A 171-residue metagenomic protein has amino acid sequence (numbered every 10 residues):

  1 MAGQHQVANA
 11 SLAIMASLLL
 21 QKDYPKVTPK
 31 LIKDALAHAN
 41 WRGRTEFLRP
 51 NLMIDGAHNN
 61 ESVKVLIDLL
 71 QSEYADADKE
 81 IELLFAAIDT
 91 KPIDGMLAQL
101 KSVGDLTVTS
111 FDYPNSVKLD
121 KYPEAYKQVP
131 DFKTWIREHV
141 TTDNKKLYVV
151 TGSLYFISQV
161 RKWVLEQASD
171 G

Functional and structural regions predicted by a protein language model:
M1-D105: Nucleotide phosphate-binding/pyrophosphate-handling subdomain across enzymes that bind or process nucleotide phosphates
I93-V149: C-terminal helical cap/extension that packs against the catalytic core of soluble nucleotide-cofactor enzymes
Y113, S169-G171: Short, flexible loop segments at boundaries between secondary-structure elements
S153: Active-site-proximal loop/hinge segments that shape catalytic or ion-binding/gating pockets
F156-S158: Short, active-site-adjacent cap segments at secondary-structure transitions
V164-A168: Amphipathic alpha-helical "lid/sensor" segments that cap RecA-like P-loop NTPase cores
